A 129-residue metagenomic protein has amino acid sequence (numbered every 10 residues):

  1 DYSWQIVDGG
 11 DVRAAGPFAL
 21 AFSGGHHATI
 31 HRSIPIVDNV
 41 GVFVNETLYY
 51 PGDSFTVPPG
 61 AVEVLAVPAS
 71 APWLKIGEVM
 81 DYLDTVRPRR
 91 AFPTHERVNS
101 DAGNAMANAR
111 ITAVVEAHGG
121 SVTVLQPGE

Functional and structural regions predicted by a protein language model:
D1, V62-A66: Active-site metal-binding motif and surrounding structural segment of the metallo-beta-lactamase
S3-A19, R90-E129: Binuclear metal-ion centers of metallo-dependent hydrolases, dominated by the metallo-beta-lactamase
W4-G60, W73, Q126-E129: Core dinuclear metal-dependent hydrolase active-site scaffold
H27-A28, S70-A71, R97-A102: Short histidine/acidic/glycine/proline-rich micro-motifs that form metal- and phosphate-coordinating active-site loops
I36-V37, I76, M80-D81, A105-I111: Charged helix-capping and loop-helix junction motifs
N45, P68, T94: Conserved residues at the C-terminal ends of beta-strands
I76-E96: Proline-aspartate-enriched helix->loop->beta-strand connector
